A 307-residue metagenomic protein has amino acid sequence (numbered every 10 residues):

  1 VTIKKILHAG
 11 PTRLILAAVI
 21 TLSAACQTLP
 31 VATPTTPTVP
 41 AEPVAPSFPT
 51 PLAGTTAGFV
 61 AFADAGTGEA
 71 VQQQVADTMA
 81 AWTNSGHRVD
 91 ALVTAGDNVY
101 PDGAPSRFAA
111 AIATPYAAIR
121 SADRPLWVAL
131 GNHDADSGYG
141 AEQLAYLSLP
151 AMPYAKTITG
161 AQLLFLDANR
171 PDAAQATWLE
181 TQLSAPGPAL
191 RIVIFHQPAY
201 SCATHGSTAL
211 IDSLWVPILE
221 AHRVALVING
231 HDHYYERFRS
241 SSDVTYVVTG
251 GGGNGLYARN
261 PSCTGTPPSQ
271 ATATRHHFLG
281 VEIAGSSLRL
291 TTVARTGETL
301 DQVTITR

Functional and structural regions predicted by a protein language model:
T2-I15: Bacterial N-terminal signal peptides that target proteins for export
L22-A25: C-terminal motif of bacterial Sec signal peptides marking the signal peptidase cleavage site
Q27-L29: Bacterial signal peptide processing site
T36-R107, N169, A174, S201-C202: N-terminal active-site segment of His-dependent metallophosphoesterases
F48, H87, Y100-R191, A203-L226 (+1 more regions): Extended active-site neighborhood of metal-dependent phosphoesterases/phosphodiesterases
F59-A61, L92-T94, V128-A129, V193 (+1 more regions): Residue-level marker for buried hydrophobic side chains located in beta-strands that build the well-ordered beta-sheet
D64, G96-D97, G131-N132, H196 (+1 more regions): Active-site glycine-centered loops adjacent to acidic/histidine catalytic or metal-binding residues that shape
Q270-R307: A short C-terminal boundary segment appended to hydrolase-like catalytic domains
